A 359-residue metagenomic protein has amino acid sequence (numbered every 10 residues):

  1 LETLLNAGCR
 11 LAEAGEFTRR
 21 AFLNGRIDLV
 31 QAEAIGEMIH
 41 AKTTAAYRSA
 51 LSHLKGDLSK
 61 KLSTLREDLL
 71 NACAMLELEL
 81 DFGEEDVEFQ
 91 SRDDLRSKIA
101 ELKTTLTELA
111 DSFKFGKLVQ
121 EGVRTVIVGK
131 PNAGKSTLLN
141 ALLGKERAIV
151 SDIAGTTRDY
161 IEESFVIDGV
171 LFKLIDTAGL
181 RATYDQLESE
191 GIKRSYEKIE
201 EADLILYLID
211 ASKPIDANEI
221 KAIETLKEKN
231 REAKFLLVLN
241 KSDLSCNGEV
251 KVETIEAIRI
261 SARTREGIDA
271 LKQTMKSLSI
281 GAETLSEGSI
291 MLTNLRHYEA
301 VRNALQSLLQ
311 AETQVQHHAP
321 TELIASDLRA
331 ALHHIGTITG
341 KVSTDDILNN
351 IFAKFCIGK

Functional and structural regions predicted by a protein language model:
L1-T64: Accessory, often N-terminal, substrate/partner-engagement and coupling regions that sit outside the core NTP/cofactor
G25, N132, D176: Conserved G/P- and acidic residue-centered "switch" motifs that form tight phosphate/ATP-binding loops in soluble
A46-V166, T183-D185, E201, P214-K359: C-terminal-of-GTPase-core extension/linker across diverse P-loop GTPases
V170-Q186, G191: Conserved nucleotide-sensing/catalytic segment adjacent to the nucleotide-binding pocket in NTP-handling enzymes
F172, L204, L236: Short, Asp-centered acidic motifs that coordinate Mg2+ and/or phosphate in catalytic or ligand-binding sites
L174, L208, V238: Generic enzyme active-site microenvironment
E188-S212: Inter-motif core of Ras-like GTPase G domains
